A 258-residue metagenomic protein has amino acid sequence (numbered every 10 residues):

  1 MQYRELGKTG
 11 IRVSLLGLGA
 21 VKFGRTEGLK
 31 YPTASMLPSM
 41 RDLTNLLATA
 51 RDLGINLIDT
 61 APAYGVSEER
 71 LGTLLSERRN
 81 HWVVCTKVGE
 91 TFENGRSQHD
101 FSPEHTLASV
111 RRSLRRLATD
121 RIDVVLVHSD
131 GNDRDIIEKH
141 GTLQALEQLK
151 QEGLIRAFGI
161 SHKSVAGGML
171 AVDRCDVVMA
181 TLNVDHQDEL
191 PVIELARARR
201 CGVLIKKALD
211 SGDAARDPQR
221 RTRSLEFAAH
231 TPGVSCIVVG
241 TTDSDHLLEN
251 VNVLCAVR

Functional and structural regions predicted by a protein language model:
M1-W82: N-terminal binding-site loop/beta-alpha segment at the start of enzyme catalytic domains that lines or forms
Y3, M40, S129-R258: Beta/alpha (TIM)-barrel catalytic core signal, keyed to glycine-rich beta->alpha loops juxtaposed to Asp/Glu that bind
L6, L16-L18, A50, I58 (+9 more regions): Conserved, mostly hydrophobic/aromatic
G7-R12, D52, G72-V83, L114-D120 (+3 more regions): Acidic (Asp/Glu)-rich catalytic clusters
F23-R41, T91-L107, D133-D135, A214-P218: Active-site mouth loops of central-metabolism enzymes
P32-A50, F101-A118, S161-L170, Q219-F227: Short, acidic/polar
E68-V88, H140-G153: Alpha-helix-loop-beta-strand connector modules within alpha/beta enzyme cores
L114-R134: Active-site groove signature of glycoside hydrolases
